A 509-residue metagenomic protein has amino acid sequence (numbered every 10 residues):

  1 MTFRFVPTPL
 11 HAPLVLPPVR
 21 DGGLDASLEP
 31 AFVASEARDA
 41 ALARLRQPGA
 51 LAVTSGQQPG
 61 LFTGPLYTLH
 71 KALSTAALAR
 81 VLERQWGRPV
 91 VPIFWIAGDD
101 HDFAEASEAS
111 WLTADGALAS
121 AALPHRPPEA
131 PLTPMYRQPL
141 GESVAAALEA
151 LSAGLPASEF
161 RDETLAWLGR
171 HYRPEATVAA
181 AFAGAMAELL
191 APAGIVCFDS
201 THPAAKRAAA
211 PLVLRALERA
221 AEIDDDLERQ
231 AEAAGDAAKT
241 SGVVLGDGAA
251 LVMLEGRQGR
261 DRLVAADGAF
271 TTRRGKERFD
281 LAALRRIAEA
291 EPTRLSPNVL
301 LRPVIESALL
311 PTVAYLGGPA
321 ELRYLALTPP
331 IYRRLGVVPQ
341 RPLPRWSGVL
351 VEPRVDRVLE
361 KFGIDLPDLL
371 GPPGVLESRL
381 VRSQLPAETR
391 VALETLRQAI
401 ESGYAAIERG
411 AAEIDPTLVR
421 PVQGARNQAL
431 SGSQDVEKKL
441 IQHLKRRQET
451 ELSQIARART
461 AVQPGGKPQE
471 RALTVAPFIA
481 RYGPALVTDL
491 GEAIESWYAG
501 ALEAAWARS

Functional and structural regions predicted by a protein language model:
M1-S35, G56: N-terminal leader/transition segments
A12-V19, A185-F279, V375, R379-S509: Long, compositionally biased intrinsically disordered regions
A41, P48-E83, G317: N-terminal catalytic cores of NTP/NDP-binding nucleotidyl/phosphoryl-transfer enzymes
P65-L66, A79-D102, Q340: Glycine-rich phosphate/pyrophosphate-binding loops and their adjacent beta-strand/loop elements at enzyme active sites
L66-Y67, F103-A109, A209-V213: Short acidic, glycine/serine/threonine-rich loops at helix termini
A106-S110, L350-R382: A structural-propensity feature for long, helix-poor, extended segments
S110-L140: A glycine-rich helix N-cap at a beta->alpha junction
S241-V313, P319-P330, G348, E352 (+1 more regions): A translation/RNA-centric and nucleic-acid-associated enzymatic feature enriched in Class II aminoacyl-tRNA synthetases
